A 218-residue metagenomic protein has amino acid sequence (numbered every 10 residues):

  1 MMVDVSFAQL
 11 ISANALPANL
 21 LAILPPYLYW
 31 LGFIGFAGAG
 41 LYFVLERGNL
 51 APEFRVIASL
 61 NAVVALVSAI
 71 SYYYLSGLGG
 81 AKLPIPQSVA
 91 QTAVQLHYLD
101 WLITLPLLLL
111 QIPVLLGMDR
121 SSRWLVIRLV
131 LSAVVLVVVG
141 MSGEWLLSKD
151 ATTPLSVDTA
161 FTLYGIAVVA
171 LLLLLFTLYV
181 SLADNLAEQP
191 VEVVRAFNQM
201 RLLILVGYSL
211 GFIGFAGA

Functional and structural regions predicted by a protein language model:
M2-S6, Y73-L83, W145-D150, G217: Membrane-helix interface motif
V3-A37: Hydrophobic transmembrane alpha-helical segments in integral membrane proteins
P25-L31, L147-V180: Extracellular-loop-to-transmembrane junctions of the mid-late helices
I34-G38, I57-G79, L202-A216: Hydrophobic alpha-helical transmembrane segments of multi-pass membrane proteins
A37-V44, Q111, S142-G143, V168-E192 (+2 more regions): Alpha-helical transmembrane segments in multipass membrane proteins, preferentially the mid-helix core
A39-R47, L75-G79, V89, L96-K149: Internal transmembrane alpha-helix with an interfacial aromatic "cap," most often the third helix
L50-A62, S121-L129, V193-R201: Membrane-interfacial loop-to-transmembrane alpha-helix junctions, especially the N-terminal start
L125-R128, L155-Y164, S181-V206: Membrane-helix boundary/juxtamembrane motif in polytopic membrane proteins
